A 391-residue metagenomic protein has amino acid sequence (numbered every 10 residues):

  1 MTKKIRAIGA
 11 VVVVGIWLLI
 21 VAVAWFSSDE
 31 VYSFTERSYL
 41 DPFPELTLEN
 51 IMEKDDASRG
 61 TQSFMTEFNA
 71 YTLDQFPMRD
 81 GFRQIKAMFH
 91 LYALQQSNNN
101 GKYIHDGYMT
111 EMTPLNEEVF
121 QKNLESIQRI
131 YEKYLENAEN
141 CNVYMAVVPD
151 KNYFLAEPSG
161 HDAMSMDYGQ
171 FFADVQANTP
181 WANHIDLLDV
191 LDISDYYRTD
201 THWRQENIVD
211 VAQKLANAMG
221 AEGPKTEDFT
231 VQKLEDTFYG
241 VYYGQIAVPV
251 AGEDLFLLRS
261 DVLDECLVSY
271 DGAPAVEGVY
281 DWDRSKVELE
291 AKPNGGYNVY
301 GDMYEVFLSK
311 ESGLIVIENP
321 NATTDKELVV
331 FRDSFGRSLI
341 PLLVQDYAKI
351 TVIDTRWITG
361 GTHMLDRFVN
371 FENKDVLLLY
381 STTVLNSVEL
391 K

Functional and structural regions predicted by a protein language model:
M1-K391: Extracellular glycan-modifying ectodomains
